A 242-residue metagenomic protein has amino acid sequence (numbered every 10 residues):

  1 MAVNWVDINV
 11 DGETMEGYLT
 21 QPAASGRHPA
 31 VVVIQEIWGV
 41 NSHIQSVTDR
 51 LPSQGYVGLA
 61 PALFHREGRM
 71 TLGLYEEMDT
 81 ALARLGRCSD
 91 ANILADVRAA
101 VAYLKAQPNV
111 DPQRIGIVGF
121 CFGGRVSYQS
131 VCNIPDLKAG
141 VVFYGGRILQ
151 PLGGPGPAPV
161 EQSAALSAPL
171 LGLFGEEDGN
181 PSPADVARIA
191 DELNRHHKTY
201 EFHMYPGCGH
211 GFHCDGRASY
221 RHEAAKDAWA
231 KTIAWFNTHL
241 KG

Functional and structural regions predicted by a protein language model:
M1-G242: N-terminal cap/leader regions of alpha/beta-hydrolase-fold enzymes, predominantly small-molecule hydrolases
